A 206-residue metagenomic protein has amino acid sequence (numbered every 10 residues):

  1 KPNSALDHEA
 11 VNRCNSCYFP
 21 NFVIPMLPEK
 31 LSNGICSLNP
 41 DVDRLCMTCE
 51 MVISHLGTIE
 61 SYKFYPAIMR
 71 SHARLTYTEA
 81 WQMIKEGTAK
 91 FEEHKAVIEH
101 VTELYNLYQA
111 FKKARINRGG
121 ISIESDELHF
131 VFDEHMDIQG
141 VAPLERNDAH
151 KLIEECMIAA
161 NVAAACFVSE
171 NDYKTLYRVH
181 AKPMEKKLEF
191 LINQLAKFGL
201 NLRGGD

Functional and structural regions predicted by a protein language model:
K1-D206: Conserved, carboxylate-rich catalytic/transport cores that coordinate ions
